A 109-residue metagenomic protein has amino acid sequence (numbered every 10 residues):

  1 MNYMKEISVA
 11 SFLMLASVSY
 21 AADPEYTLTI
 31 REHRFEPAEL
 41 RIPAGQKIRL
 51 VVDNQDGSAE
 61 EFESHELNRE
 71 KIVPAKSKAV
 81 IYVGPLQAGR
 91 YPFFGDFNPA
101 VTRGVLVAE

Functional and structural regions predicted by a protein language model:
M1-S8: Bacterial N-terminal signal peptides that target proteins for export
F12-A21: Hydrophobic h-region of N-terminal signal peptides that target proteins for export in Gram-negative bacteria
A22-G45: N-terminal edge beta-strand
A22-T27, P74-E109: Extracellular/periplasmic metallocenter environments
A38-L40, N68-I72: Beta-strand-rich interaction surfaces with strong enrichment in secreted/lumenal proteins
I48, S58-E60, T102-G104: Short beta-strand/loop motifs in extracellular/secreted proteins, especially within beta-sandwich accessory domains
V52-N54: Asparagine-centered strand-capping/turn motif at beta-strand->loop junctions
E60-E66: Change to "...patches in solvent-exposed regions of secreted, membrane-anchored, or virion-exposed structural
